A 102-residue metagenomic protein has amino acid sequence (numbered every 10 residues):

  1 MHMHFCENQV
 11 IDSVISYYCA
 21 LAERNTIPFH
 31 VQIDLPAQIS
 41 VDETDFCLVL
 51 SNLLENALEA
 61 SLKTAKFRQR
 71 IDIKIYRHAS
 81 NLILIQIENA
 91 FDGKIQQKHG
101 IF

Functional and structural regions predicted by a protein language model:
M1-F5, S40, K66-R68: Short flexible loop/turn segments at helix-to-beta-strand junctions within the C-terminal catalytic HATPase_c
M3, H30-V49: Conserved short strand/loop->alpha-helix "switch" segment adjacent to the catalytic nucleotide/phosphoryl-transfer site
E7-E23: Short beta-to-alpha transition helix within the HATPase_c
D45-K66: Conserved ATP-binding N-box helix of the HATPase_c
R68-N81: Short beta-strand/loop element within the Bergerat-fold HATPase_c
L82-F102: Glycine-rich/acidic phosphate-handling loop/turn and adjacent ATP-lid/helix of nucleotide-binding kinase/ATPase domains
